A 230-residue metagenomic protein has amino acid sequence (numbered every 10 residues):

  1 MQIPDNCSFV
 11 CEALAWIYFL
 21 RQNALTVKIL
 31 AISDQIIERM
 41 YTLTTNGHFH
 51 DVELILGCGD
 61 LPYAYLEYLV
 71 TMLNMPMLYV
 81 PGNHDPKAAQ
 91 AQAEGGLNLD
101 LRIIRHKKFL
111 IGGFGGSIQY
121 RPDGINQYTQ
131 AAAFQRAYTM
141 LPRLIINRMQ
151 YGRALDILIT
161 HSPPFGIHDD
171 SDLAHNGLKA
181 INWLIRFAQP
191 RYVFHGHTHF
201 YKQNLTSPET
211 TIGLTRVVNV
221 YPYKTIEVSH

Functional and structural regions predicted by a protein language model:
Q2-T71, I146, Q150-A154: N-terminal active-site segment of His-dependent metallophosphoesterases
Y18-T26, I32, L43, Q90 (+4 more regions): Binuclear metal-dependent phosphoesterase catalytic core
K28, P76-L78, L97, L110 (+1 more regions): Conserved beta-strand segments of alpha/beta enzyme cores
A31-R39, D85-N176, P222: Conserved catalytic scaffold of divalent metal-dependent phosphoesterases
A31-S33, I55-D60, L78-N83, L158-H161 (+2 more regions): Active-site neighborhood of phospho(di)ester-bond hydrolases with catalytic His/Asp-centered motifs
I36-M40, L61-E67, N83-Q90, Q119-P122 (+2 more regions): Active-site environment of divalent metal-dependent phosphoester hydrolases
M72-L73, A93-E94, I212-G213: Short, structured coil segments at secondary-structure junctions
L73-H84, L178-I181: A short, gly/pro- and small-residue-rich
